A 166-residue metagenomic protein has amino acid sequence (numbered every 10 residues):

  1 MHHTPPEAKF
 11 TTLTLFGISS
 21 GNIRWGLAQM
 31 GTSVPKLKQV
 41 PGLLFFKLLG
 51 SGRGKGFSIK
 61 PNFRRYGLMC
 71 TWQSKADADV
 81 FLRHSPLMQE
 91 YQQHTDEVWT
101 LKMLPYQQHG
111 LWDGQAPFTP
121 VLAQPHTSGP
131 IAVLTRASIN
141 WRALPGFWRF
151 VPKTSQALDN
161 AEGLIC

Functional and structural regions predicted by a protein language model:
M1-F57, N62-R65, K75-F81, D96-I165: Short S/T/G/P-rich N-terminal loop/turn motif that feeds into the first structured element of a domain
L68-C70: Conserved RNP beta-strands of RNA recognition motif
P86-T95: A common structural junction motif
